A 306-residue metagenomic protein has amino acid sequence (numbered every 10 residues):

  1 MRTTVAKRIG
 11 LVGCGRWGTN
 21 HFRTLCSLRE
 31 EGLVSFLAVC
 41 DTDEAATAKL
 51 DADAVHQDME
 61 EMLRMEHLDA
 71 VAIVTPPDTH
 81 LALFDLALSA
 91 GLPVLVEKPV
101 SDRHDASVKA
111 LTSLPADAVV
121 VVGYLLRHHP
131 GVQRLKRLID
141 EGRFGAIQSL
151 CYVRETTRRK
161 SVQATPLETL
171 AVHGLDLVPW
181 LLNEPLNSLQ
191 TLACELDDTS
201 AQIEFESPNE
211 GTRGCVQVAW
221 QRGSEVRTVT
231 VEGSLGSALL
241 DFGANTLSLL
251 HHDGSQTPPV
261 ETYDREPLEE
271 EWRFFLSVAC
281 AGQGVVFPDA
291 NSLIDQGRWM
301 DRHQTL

Functional and structural regions predicted by a protein language model:
M1-L50: N-terminal Rossmann-like dinucleotide-binding module
M1-T3, E31, A70-I73, F274-L306: C-terminal helix-rich "cap/oligomerization" subdomain common to oxidoreductases
N20, T42, L240, V260-R273 (+1 more regions): Active-site loop of classical SDR/Rossmann-like NAD(P)-dependent oxidoreductases, centered on the catalytic Tyr-X3-Lys
H21, D53-L111: Beta-loop-alpha module in the N-terminal Rossmann-like domain of NAD(P)-dependent dehydrogenases, especially those
D78, V100-R158: A contiguous active-site-proximal alpha/beta segment in oxidoreductase catalytic domains
A90-L92, A116-A118, E210-G211: A short helix->loop->beta-strand "cap" motif at the edges of active sites that frequently abuts
V96-E97, V122, L240: Hydrophobic residues in well-ordered beta-strands that form the structural core
T169-T246, W272-G284, M300-R302: Contiguous beta-strand/loop segments that form the cofactor/metal-binding neighborhood of enzyme cores
